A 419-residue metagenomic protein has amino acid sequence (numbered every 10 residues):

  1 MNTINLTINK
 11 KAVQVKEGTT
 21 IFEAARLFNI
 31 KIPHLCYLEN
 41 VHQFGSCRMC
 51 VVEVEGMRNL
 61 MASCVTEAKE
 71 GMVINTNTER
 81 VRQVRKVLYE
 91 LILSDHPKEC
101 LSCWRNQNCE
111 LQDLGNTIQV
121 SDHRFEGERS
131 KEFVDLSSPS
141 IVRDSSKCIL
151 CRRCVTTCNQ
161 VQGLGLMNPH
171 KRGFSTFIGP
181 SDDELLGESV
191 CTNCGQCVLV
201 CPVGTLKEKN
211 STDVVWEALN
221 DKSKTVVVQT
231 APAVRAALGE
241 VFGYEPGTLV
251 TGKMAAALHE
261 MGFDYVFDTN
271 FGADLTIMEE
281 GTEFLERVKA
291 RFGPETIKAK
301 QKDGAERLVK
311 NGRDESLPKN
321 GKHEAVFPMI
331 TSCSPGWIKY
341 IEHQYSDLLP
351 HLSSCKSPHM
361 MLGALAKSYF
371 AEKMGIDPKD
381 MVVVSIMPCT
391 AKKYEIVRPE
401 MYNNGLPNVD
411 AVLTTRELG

Functional and structural regions predicted by a protein language model:
M1-N9: Eukaryote-biased recognition of intrinsically disordered, low-complexity regulatory segments
N5, E17-V73, N77-V81, K209-G419: Iron-sulfur-associated redox domains of electron-transfer enzymes in respiratory and anaerobic energy metabolism
N9-K11, D144: Extended, non-catalytic structural segments that build the interaction scaffolds of large macromolecular assemblies
K11, Q43, G187-V190: Short, conserved secondary-structure segments in the cores of folded domains
K11-E17: A short N-terminal beta-strand-loop micro-motif at the entrance of redox/enzyme domains
K16, P139, I149, T192 (+2 more regions): Residue-level recognition of alpha-helix initiation/capping sites
R48-N193, L199, V203-T225: Fe-S ferredoxin-like electron-transfer domains and their immediately adjacent linker/connector regions across
